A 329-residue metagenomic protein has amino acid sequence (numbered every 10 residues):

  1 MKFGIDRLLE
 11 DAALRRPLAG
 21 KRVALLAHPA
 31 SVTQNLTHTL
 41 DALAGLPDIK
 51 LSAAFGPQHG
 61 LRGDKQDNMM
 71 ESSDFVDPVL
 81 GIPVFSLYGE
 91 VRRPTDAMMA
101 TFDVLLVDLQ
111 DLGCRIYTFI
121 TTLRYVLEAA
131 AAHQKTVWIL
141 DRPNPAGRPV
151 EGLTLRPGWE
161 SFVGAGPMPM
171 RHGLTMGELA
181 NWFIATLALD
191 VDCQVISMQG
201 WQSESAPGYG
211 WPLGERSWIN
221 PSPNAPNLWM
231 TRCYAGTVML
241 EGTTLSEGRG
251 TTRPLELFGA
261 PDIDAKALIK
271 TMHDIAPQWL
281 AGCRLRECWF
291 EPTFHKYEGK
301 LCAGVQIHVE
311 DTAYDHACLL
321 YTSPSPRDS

Functional and structural regions predicted by a protein language model:
F3-I49: N-terminal phosphate-binding or glycine-rich loops at protein starts, especially the Walker A/P-loop of NTPases
S52-Q58: Short internal beta-strands
G63-K65, I139-W159: Glycine-rich, charge-decorated loop segments at or immediately adjacent to ligand/cofactor-binding or catalytic sites
D67-T101: Glycine-rich oxoanion-binding loops at beta->alpha junctions
D111-L123: Glycine/threonine-rich flexible loop motifs
S161-T231: Conserved anion/nucleotide-ligand pocket segment
W201-S203, G208-R284: Glycine-rich, aromatic-lined ligand/substrate-binding cores of catalytic and carbohydrate-binding domains
Y321-D328: Conserved small/polar residues in nucleotide/adenosyl-binding loops
